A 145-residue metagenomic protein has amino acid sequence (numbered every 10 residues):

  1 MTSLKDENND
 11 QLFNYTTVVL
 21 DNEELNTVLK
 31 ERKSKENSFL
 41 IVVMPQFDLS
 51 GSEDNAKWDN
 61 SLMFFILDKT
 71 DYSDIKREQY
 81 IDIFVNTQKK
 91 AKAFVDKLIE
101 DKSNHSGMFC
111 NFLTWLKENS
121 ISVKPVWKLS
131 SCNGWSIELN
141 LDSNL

Functional and structural regions predicted by a protein language model:
M1-N55, H105-F112: Small/polar-rich, solvent-exposed N-terminal microdomains that initiate assembly or binding
L4-F13, F84-N140: Acidic-leaning, charged glycine-interspersed low-complexity segments
V18-L20, V42, Y72-K76, K117: A generic structural signal for ordered alpha-helices
N55-D59, I66-I99: Extracellular/virion structural assembly segments
K57-D71, S131-S143: Oligomerization/assembly interface segments of phage tail-like spikes and tubes
